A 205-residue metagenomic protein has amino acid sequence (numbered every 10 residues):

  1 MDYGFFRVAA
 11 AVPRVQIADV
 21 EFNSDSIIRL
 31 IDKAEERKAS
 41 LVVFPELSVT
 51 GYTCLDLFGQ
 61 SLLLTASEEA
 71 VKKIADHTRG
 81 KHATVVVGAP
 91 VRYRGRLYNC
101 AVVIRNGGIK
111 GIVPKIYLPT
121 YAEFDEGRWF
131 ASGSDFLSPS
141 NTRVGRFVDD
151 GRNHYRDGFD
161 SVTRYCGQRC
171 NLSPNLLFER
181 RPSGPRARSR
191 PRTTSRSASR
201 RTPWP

Functional and structural regions predicted by a protein language model:
M1-P205: Enzyme catalytic cores with a strong preference for nitrogen-chemistry domains
